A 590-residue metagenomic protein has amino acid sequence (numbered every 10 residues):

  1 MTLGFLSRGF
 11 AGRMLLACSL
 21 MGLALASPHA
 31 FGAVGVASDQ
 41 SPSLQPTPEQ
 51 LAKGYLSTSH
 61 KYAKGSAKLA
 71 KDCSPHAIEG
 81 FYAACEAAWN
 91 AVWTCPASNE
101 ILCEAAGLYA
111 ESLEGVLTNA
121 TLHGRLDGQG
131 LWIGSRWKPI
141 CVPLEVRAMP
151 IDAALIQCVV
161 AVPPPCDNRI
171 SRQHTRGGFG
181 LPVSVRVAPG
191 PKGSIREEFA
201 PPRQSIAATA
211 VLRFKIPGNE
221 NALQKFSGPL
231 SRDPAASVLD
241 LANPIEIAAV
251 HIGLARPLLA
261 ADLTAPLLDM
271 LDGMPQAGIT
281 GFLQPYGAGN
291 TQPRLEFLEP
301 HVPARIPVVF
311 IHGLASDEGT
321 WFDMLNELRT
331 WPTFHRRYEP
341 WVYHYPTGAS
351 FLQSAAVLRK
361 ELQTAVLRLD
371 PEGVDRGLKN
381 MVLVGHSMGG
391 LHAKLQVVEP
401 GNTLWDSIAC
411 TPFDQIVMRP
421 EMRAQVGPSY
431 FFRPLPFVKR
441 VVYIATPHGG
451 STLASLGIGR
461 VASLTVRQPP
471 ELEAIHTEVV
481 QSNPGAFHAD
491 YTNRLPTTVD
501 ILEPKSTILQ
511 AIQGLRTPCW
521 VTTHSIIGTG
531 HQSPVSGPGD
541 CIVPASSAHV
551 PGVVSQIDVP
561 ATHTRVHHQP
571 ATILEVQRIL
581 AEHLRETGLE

Functional and structural regions predicted by a protein language model:
M1-G9: N-terminal secretory signal peptides that target proteins for export/translocation
M14-A26: Bacterial N-terminal signal peptides
F31-V308, D317-D323, E339, R585 (+1 more regions): Flexible, membrane-associating and regulatory peripheral segments of lipid-active enzymes
S57-P75, E86-E104, T118, L122 (+3 more regions): Serine-dependent carboxylesterase/thioesterase catalytic core of lipase-like alpha/beta-hydrolase/SGNH enzymes
V302-P303, T333-R337, E372-K379, R433-F437 (+1 more regions): Short helix-terminating capping/connector loops at secondary-structure junctions
F322-Y338: Short amphipathic alpha-helix adjacent to the substrate-entry channel of hydrolases
L328, P332, L369, Q396 (+3 more regions): Active-site catalytic pocket residues across diverse enzymes, especially alpha/beta-hydrolases
S463-E590: C-terminal subdomain of alpha/beta-hydrolase-fold enzymes, centered on the catalytic histidine and its supporting
